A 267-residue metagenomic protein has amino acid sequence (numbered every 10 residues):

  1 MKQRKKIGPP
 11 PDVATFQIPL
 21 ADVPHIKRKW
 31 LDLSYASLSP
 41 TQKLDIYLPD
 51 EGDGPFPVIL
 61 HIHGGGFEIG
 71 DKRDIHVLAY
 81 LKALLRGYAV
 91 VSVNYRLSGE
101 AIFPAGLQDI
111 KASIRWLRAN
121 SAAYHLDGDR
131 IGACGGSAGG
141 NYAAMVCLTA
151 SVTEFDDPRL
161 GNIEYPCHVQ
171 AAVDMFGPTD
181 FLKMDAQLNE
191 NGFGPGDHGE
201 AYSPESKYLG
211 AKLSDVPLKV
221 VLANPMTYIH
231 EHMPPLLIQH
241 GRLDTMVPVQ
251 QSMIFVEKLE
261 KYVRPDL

Functional and structural regions predicted by a protein language model:
M1-L267: Alpha/beta-hydrolase superfamily serine-hydrolase fold, recognizing
